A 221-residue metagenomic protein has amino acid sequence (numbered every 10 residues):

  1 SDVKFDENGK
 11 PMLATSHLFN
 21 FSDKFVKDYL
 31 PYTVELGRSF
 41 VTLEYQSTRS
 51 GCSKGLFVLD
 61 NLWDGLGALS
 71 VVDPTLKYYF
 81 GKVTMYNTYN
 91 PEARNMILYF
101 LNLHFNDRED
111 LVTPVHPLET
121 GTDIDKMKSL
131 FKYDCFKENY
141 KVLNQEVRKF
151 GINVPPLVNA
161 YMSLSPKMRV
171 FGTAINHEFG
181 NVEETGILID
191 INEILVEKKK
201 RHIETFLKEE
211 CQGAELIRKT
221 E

Functional and structural regions predicted by a protein language model:
S1-S39, S165, E183-E221: Non-catalytic substrate-recognition and accessory regions of acyl/acetyltransferase enzymes
K4-M168: Acyl-donor binding region in acyl/amide transferases
N90-E92, G180-T185: Short, solvent-exposed polar/charged micro-motifs at secondary-structure junctions
G172-F179: Short proline/glycine-enriched turn/loop segments at secondary-structure junctions
